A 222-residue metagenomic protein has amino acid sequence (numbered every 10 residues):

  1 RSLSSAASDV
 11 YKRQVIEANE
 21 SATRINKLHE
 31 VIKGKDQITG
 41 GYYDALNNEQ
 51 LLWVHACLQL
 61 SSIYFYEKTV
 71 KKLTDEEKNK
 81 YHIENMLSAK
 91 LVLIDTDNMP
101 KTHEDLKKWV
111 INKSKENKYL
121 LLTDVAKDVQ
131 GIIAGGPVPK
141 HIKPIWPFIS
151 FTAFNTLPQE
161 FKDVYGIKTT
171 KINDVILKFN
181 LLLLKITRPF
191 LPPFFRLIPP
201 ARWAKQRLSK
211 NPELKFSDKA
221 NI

Functional and structural regions predicted by a protein language model:
R1-A7, Y11: Single conserved hydrophobic/aromatic residue that forms the stacking wall/gate of nucleotide- or nucleobase-binding
K12-K33: An acidic intrinsically disordered interaction segment
I32-L46: Short acidic (Asp/Glu) patches
Y42-V70: Internal, conserved structured core segments that host functional sites
F65-K80, V92-T96: Inter-helical turn/loop segments and adjacent helix faces that build the functional surface of alpha-helical bundle
A89, H103-S114: Small-residue-rich helix-loop
L121-L157: A conserved mid-domain beta-alpha-beta active-site/ligand-binding segment of alpha/beta enzyme cores
P144-I222: Extended, compositionally biased alpha-helical segments that mediate assembly or anchoring
